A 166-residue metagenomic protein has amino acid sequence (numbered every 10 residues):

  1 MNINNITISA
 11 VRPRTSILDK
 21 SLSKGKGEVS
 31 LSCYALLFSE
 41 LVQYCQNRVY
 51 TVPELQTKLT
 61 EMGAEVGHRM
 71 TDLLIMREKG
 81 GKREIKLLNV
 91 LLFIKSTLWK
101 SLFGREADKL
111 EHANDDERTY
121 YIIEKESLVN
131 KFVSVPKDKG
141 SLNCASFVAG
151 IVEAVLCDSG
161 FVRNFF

Functional and structural regions predicted by a protein language model:
M1-L142: N-terminal accessory segment detector
V129, D138-F166: C-terminal non-catalytic interaction appendages of large macromolecular assemblies
